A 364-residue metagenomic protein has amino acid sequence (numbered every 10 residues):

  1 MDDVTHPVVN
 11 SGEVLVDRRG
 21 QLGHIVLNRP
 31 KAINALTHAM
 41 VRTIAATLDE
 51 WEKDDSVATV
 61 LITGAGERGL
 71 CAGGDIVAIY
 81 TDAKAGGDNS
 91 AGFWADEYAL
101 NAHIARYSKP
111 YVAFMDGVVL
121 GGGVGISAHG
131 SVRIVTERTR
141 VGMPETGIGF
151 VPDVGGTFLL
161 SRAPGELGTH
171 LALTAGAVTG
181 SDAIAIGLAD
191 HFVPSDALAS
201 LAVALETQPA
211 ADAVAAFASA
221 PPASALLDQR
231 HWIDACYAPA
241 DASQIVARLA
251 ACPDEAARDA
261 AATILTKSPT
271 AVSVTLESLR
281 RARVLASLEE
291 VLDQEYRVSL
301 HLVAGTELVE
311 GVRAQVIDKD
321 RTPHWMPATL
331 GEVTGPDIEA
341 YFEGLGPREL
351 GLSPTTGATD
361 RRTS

Functional and structural regions predicted by a protein language model:
M1-T63, A358-S364: Conserved CoA-thioester-binding segment of acyl-CoA-metabolizing enzymes
G20, I25, T43-K84, H103-M115 (+1 more regions): A structural preference for short, pocket-lining loop segments at secondary-structure junctions
V77-M115, G156, I338-G346, L350: An acidic, glycine-rich surface segment that forms the CoA-thioester-binding/catalytic face of crotonase-fold enzymes
I104-I148, L171, A175-G176, G180: Glycine-rich beta-to-alpha active-site loop
G130-P152, A185-L201: Gly/Pro- and small hydrophobic-enriched strand-loop and loop-to-helix capping segments that sit at the rims
G155-T157, R162-D212: Contiguous mid-protein beta-loop-alpha structural module that forms a pocket-lining wall or clamp of enzyme active
L188-K267: Amphipathic alpha-helical blocks and their helix-capping loop/short-beta junctions
L249-E255, I264-T270, V274-S364: Long, low-complexity C-terminal extensions of enzymes
